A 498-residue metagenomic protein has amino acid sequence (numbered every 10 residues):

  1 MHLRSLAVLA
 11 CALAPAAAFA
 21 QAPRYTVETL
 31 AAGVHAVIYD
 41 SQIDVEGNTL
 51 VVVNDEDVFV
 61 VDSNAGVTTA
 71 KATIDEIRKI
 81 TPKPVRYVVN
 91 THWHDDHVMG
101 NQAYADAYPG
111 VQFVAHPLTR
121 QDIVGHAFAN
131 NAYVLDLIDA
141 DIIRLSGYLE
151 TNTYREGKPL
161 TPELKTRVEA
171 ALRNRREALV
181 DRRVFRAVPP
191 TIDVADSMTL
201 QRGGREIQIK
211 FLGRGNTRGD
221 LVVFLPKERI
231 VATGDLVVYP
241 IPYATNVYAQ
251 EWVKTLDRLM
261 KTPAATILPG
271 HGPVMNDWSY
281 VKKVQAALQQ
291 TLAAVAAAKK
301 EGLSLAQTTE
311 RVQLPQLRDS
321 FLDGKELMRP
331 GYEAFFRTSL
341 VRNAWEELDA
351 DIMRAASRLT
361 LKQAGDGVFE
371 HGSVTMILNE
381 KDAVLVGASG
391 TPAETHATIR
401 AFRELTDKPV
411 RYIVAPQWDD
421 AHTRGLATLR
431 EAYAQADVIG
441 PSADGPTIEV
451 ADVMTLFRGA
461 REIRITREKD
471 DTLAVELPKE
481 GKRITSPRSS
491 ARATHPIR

Functional and structural regions predicted by a protein language model:
L6-A16: Bacterial N-terminal signal peptides
A18-A20: Boundary at the C-terminal end of the N-terminal hydrophobic targeting segment
A22-R24, T29, Q121-F211, K227 (+3 more regions): Metallo-beta-lactamase
V27, V53-F59, V67-A115, D193 (+3 more regions): Active-site metal-binding motif and surrounding structural segment of the metallo-beta-lactamase
E28-K79, L221-D235, K362-E404, L473-S490: Conserved beta-strand hairpin/beta-sheet module of binuclear metal-dependent hydrolase folds, prominently
D57-F59, S63-V67, V188, S197-T199 (+6 more regions): Metallo-beta-lactamase
N131-V180, M260-P263, V274-K362, A436 (+1 more regions): Accessory terminal helices/loops
D366-H371, I377-N379, L385-G387, Y412-R498: Structured N-terminal alpha/beta-domain signature that marks small ligand/cofactor-binding or signaling modules
